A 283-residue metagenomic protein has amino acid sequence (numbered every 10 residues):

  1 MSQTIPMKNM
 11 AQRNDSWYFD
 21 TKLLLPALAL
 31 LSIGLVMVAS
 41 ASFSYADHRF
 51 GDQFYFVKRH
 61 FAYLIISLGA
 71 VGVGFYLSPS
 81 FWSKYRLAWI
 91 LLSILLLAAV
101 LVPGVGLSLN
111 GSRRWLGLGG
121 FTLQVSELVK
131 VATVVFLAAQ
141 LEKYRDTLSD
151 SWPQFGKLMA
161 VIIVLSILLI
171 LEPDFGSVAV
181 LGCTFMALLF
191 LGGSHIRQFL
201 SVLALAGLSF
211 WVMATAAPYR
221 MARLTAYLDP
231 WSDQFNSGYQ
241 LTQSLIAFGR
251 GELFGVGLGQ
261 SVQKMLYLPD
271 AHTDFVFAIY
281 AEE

Functional and structural regions predicted by a protein language model:
S2-L30, V36-E172: Membrane-helix boundary/helix-loop-helix interface segments in multi-pass membrane proteins
P26, I33, K58, L165 (+5 more regions): Alpha-helical structural signal
G34, W82, D174, L224 (+1 more regions): A residue-level signal for conserved active-site and pocket-lining positions in enzyme catalytic cores
S78, V129, T133, L137 (+7 more regions): Helical mechanochemical/support elements of P-loop NTPase systems and associated helical scaffolds
L87-I94, W152-I170, F175-T215: Hydrophobic alpha-helical segments of polytopic membrane proteins
G106-W115, G119-T122, Q198-E283: Hydrophobic, glycine- and aromatic-enriched re-entrant/interface helices and adjoining loop segments
